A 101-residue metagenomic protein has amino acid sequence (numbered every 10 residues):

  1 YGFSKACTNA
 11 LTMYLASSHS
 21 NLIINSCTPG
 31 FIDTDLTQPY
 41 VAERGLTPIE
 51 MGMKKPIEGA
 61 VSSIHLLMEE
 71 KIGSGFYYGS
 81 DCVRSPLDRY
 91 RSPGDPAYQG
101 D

Functional and structural regions predicted by a protein language model:
Y1: Catalytic tyrosine of NAD(P)H-dependent dehydrogenase/reductases that use a Tyr as the general acid/base
S4: Active-site helix of classical SDR
T8-T12, L66: Hydrophobic positions on the long internal alpha-helix of Rossmann-like NAD(P)-dependent oxidoreductase domains
T12, S26-C27: Extracellular attachment/recognition segments
M13-L22: Active-site-adjacent segment of SDR/Rossmann-fold oxidoreductases
S26, A42-D101: C-terminal helical subdomain
T28-V41: Short beta-loop-alpha junction of Rossmann-like oxidoreductase domains
